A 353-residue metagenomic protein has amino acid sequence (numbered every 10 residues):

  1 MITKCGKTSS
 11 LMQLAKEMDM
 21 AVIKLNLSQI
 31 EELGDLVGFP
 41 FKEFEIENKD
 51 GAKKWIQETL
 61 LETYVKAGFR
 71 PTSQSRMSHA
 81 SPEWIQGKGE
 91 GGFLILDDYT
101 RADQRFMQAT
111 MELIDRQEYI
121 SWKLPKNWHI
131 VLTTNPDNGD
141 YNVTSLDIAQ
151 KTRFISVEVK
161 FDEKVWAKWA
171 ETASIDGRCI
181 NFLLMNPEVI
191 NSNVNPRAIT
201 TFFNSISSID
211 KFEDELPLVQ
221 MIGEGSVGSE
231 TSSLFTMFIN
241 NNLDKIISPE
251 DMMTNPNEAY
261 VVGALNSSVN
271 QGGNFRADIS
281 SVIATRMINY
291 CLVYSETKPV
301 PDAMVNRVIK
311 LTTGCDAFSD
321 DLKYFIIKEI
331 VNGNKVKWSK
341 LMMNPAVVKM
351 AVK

Functional and structural regions predicted by a protein language model:
M1-L184: AAA+ P-loop NTPase catalytic core and its hallmark functional loops
E43, I209, N241-K245: Phosphate/oxyanion-binding loops and surfaces in catalytic or ligand/nucleic-acid-binding neighborhoods
F44-S78, G87-K88, I209-L218, V227-E230 (+3 more regions): Intrinsically disordered, low-complexity coil segments
Q108, P196-T200, S233: Non-catalytic, well-ordered alpha-helical scaffold segments
K168-G228: Conserved AAA+ ATPase small/helical "lid" subdomain
F202, I206-I209, I239, C291 (+2 more regions): Generic structural signal for hydrophobic core residues of well-folded globular domains
S226-Y290: Accessory nucleic acid-recognition modules appended to NTPase machines
V269-K353: Terminal-proximal interaction/regulatory segments of ATP-powered molecular machines
